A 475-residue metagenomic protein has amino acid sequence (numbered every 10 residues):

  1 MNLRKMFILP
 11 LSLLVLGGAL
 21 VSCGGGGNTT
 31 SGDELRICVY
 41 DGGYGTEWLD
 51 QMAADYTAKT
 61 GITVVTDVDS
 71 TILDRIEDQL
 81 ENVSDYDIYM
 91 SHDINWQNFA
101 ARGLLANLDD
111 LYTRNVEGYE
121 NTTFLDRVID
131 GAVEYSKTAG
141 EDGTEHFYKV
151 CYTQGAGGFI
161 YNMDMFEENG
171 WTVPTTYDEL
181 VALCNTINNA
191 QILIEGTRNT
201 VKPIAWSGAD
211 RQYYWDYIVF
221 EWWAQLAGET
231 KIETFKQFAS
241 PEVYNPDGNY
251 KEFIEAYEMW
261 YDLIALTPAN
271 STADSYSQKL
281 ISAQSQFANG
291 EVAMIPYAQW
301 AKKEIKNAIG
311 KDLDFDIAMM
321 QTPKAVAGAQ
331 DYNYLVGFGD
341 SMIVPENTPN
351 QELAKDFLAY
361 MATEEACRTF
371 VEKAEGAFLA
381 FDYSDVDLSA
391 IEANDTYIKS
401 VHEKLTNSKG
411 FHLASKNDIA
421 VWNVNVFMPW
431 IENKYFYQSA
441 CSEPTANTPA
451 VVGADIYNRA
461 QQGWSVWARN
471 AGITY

Functional and structural regions predicted by a protein language model:
R4-G24: Sec-dependent N-terminal signal peptides of Gram-positive bacterial secreted proteins and lipoproteins
L20-L104, D110-F124, V173, T369 (+2 more regions): Conserved N-terminal structural module of periplasmic/extracytoplasmic solute-binding proteins
V68-I76, Y177-E179, A273-A288: Short helix-initiation/N-cap motifs at beta->coil->alpha
E81, E145, E168-N169, I309-A377: Extracytoplasmic/periplasmic substrate-recognition and gating elements
I94-A156, E195-R198, A318-M320: Hinge/lid segment of periplasmic solute-binding proteins
Y135-Y152, G157, V181-E242: Extracytoplasmic/periplasmic solute-binding protein
E167, E403-Y475: Conserved C-terminal helix/tail region of periplasmic/extracytoplasmic solute-binding proteins
C184, I232-Y276, T322: Glycine-centered hinge/linker elements that transmit conformational signals in sensory and ligand-binding systems
